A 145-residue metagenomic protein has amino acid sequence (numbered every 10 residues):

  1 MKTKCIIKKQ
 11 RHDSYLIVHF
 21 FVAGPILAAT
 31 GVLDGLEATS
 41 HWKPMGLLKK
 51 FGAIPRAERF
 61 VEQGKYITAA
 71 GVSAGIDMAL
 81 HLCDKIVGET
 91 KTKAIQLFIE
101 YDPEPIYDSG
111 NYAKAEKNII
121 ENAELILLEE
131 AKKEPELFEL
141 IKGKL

Functional and structural regions predicted by a protein language model:
M1-V18, V22-L145: Active-site-adjacent pocket-lining segments in enzyme domains
